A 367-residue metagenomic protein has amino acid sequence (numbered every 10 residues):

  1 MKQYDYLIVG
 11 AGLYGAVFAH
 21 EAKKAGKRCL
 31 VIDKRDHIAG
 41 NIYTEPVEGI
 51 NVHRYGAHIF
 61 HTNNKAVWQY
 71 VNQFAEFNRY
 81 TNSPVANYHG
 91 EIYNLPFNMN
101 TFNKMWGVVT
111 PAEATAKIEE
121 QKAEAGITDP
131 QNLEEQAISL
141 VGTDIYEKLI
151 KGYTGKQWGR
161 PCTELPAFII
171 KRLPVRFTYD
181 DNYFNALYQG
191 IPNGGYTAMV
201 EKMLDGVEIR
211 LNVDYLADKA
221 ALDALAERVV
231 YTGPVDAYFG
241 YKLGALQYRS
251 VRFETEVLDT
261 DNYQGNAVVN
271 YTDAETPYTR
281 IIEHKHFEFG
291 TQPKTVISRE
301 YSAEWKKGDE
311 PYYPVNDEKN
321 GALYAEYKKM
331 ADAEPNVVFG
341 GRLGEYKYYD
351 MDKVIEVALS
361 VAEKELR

Functional and structural regions predicted by a protein language model:
Y4, G26, V207, L225-E227 (+1 more regions): Short, well-ordered alpha-helix to beta-strand connector turns
Y4-V31, A362, L366: N-terminal Rossmann-like FAD-binding beta1-loop-alpha1 element of flavoenzymes
L13-Y14, D36-H37, N100, G155 (+5 more regions): Short, solvent-exposed loop/turn segments at secondary-structure junctions
H20-E48: Glycine-rich FAD pyrophosphate-binding loop
E48-A123: Dinucleotide-binding Rossmann-like beta1-alpha1 core, especially the glycine-rich loop that anchors the ADP
H89-Y93, M99-R228, T232, F239: Active-site/ligand-binding neighborhood in enzyme catalytic cores
Y215-M330: Mid-domain catalytic core of redox enzymes that form a hydrophobic substrate pocket/lid adjacent to a catalytic redox
E310-R367: C-terminal catalytic lobe of FAD-dependent flavoproteins
